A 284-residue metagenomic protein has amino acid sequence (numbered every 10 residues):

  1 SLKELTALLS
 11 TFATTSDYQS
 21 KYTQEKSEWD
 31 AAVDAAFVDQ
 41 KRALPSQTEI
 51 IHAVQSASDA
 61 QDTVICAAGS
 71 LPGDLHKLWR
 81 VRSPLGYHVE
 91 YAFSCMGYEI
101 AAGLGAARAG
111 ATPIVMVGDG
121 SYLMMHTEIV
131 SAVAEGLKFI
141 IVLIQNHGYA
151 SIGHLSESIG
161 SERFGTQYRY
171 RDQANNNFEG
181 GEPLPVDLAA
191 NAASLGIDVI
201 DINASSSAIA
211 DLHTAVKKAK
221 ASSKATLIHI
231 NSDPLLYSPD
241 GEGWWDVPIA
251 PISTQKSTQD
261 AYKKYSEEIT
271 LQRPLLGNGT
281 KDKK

Functional and structural regions predicted by a protein language model:
S1-Y22: Terminal amphipathic helices with adjacent charged low-complexity linkers/tails
L2-L9, D74-K284: Thiamine diphosphate
F12-T15, Q19, A36-L44, I65 (+3 more regions): Hydrophobic alpha-helical scaffolding
D17-K21, E28, L78, G243-W244: Residues in intrinsically disordered, low-complexity segments of regulatory proteins
S20-K21, A67-A68, H229: Short coil/turn segments at secondary-structure boundaries
Y22-D30, D233-L235: A short, charged, Gly/Pro-tolerant segment at domain boundaries
K26-G110: Active-site diphosphate/adenylate-binding microenvironment
